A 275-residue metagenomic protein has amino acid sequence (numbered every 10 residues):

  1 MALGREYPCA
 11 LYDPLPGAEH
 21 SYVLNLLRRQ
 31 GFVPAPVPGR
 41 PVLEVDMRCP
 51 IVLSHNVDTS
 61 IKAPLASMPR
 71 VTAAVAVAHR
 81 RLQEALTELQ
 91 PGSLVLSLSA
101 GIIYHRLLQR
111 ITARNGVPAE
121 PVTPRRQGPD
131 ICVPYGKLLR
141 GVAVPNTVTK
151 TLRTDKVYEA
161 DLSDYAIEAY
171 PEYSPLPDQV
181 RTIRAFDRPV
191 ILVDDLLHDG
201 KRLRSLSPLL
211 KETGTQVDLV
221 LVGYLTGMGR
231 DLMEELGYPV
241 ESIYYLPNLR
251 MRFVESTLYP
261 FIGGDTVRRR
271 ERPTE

Functional and structural regions predicted by a protein language model:
M1-E275: PRPP-associated nucleotide enzymes
